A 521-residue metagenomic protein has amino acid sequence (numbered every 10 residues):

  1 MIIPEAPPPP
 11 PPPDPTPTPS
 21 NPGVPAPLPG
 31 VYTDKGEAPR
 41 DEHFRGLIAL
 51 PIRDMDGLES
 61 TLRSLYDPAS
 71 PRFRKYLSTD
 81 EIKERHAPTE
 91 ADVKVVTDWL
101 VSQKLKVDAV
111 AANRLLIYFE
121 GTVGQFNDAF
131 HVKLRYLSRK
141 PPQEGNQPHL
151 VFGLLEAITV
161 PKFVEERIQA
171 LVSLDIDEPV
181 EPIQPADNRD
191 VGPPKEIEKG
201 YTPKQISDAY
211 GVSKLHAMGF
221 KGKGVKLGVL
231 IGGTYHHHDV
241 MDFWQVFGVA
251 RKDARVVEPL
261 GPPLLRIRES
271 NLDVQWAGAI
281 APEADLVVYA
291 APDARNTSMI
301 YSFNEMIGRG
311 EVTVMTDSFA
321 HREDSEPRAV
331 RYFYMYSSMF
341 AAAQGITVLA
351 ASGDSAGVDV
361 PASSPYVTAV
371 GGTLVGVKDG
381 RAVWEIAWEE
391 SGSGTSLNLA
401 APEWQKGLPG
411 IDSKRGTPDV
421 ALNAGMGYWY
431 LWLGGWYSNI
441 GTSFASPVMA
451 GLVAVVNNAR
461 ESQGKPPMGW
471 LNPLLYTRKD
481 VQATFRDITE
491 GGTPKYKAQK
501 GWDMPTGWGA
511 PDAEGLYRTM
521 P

Functional and structural regions predicted by a protein language model:
I2-P7, P11-V110, Y118, V123-G372 (+6 more regions): Substrate-binding/charge-relay-adjacent region of secreted/lumenal peptidase catalytic domains
P361, W388, W404, Y430-L431 (+3 more regions): Short clusters of hydrophobic/aromatic residues that line enzyme substrate/ligand-binding pockets
G376-V383: Short acidic, Gly/Pro-enriched loop/turn segments at secondary-structure junctions
G380, G434-W436, G492, G501: Detector for glycine-centered tight turns/loop "hinges" at secondary-structure junctions
W384-A401: Metal-ion-coordinating, acidic/His-rich active-site neighborhoods of enzymes acting on phosphate-containing substrates
V453, N457-M504: An often Trp-containing, charged/polar helix-loop segment at the C-terminal end of enzyme catalytic cores
